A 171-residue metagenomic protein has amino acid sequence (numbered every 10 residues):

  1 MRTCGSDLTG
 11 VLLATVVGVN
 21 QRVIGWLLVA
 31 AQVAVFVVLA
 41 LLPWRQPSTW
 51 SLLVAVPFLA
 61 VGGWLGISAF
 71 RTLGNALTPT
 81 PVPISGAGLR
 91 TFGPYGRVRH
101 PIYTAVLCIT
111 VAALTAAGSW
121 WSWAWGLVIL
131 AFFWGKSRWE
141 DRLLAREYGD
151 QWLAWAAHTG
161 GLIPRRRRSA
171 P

Functional and structural regions predicted by a protein language model:
R2-T91, T104-P171: Membrane-anchoring alpha-helices and their flanking helix-loop junctions
G93-Y103: Glycine-rich acyl-CoA binding loop
